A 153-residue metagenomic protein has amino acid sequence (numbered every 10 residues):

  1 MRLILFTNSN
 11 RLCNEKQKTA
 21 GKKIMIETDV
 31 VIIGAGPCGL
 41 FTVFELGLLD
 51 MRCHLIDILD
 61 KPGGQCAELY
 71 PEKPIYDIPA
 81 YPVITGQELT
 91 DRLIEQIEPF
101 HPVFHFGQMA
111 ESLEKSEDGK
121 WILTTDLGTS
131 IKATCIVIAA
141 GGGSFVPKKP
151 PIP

Functional and structural regions predicted by a protein language model:
L3-F6, N14-K16, G21-V31, L48-L49 (+2 more regions): FAD-binding core/adjacent interface of flavoenzyme oxidoreductases
T28-H54: N-terminal Rossmann-like FAD-binding beta1-loop-alpha1 element of flavoenzymes
G36-F41, Q65-C66, G143-F145: Gly/Ser/Thr-rich beta-alpha loop segments that engage phosphate groups in nucleotides
L48-A67: Glycine-rich FAD pyrophosphate-binding loop
L59, P71, T90, I138-A139: Generic structural signal for well-ordered secondary structure
A67-S130: N-terminal Rossmann-like dinucleotide/flavin-binding domain of flavoprotein oxidoreductases that bind FAD/FMN
